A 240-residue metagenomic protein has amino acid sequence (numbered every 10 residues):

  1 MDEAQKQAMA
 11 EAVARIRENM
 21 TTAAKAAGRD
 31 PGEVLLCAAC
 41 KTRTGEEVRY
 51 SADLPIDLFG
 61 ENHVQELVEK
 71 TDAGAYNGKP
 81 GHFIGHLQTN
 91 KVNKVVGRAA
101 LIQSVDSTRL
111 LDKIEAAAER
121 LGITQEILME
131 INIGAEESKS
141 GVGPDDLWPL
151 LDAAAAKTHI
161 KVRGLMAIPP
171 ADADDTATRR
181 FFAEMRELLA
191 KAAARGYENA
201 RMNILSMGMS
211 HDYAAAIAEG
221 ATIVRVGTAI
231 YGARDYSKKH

Functional and structural regions predicted by a protein language model:
M1-H211, E219, Y231: Conserved alpha/beta-domain cores
G60, V224-R225: Paired acidic/hydrophobic, glycine-rich loop segments that form the ligand-binding mouth/hinge of periplasmic-binding
A214-A218, V226, I230-S237: Expand to "…catalyze enediolate/carbanion chemistry for C-C bond making/breaking, isomerization, decarboxylation
